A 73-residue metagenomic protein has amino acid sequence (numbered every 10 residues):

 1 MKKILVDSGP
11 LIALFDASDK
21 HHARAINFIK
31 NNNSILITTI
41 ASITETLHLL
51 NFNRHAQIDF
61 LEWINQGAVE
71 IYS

Functional and structural regions predicted by a protein language model:
M1-D19: Metal-dependent nucleic-acid phosphoesterase active-site entry motif
K2-I4, A23-S73: PIN-domain endoribonuclease scaffold, especially VapC-family toxins
